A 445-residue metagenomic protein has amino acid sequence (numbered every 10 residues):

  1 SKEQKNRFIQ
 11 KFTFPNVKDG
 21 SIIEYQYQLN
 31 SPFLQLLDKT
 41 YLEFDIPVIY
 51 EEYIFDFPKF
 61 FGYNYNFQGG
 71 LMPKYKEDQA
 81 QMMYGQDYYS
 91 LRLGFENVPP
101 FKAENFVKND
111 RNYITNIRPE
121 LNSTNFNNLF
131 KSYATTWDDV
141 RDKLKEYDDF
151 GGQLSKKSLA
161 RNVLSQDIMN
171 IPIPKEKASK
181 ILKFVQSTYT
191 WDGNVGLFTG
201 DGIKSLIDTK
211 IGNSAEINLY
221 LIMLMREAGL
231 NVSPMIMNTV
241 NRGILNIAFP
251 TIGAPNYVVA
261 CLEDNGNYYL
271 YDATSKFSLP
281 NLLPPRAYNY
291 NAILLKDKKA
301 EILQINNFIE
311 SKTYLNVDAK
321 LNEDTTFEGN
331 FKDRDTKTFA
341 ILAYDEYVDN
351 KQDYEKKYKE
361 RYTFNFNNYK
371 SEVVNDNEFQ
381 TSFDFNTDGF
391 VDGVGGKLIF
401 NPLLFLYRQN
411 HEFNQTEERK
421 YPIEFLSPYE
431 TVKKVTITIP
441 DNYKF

Functional and structural regions predicted by a protein language model:
S1-F445: A sensor for short, sequence-defined functional sites
